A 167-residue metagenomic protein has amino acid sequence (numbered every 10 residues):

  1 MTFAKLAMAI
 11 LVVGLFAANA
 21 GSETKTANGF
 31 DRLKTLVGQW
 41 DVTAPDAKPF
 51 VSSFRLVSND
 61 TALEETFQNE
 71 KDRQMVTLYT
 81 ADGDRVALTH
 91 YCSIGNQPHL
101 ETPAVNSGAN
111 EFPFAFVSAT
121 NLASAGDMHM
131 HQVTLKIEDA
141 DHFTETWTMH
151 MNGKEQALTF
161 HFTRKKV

Functional and structural regions predicted by a protein language model:
M1-M8: Bacterial N-terminal signal peptides that target proteins for export
L11-A20: Hydrophobic h-region of N-terminal signal peptides that target proteins for export in Gram-negative bacteria
G21-T24, H142, T146-V167: Edge beta-strand at a domain terminus
T24-Q39, T134: N-terminal helix-cap/turn-to-beta initiation motif at the start of protein domains
T26, Q39-M130: Central antiparallel beta-sheet cores of small beta-barrel/beta-sandwich binding domains
K34, N59, D127-H129, D141 (+1 more regions): Residue-level preference for beta-strand/loop junctions
N110-F112, H131-V133, D141-E145, L158: Generic beta-strand structural signal
